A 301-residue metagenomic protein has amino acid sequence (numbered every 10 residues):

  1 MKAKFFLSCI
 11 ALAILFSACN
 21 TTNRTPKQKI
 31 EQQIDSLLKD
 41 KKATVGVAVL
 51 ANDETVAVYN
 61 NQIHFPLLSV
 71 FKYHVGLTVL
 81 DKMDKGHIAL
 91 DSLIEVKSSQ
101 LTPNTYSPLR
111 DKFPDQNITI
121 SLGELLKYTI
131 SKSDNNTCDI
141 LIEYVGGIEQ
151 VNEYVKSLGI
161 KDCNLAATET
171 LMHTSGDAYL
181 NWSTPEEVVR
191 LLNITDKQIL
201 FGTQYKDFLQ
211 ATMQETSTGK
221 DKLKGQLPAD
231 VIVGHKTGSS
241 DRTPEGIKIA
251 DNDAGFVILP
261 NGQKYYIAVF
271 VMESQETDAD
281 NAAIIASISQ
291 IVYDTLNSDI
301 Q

Functional and structural regions predicted by a protein language model:
M1-F5: Positively charged n-region of N-terminal signal peptides that target proteins for export
L15-A18: C-terminal motif of bacterial Sec signal peptides marking the signal peptidase cleavage site
N20-D35, K39-K41, V56, E143-Y144 (+4 more regions): Structured C-terminal helix/loop/strand segments within mature extracytoplasmic catalytic/sensor domains
K42-F65: Short, conserved catalytic-motif segment at the N-terminal edge
P66-V96, T129, I267: Active-site SXXK
L90-S107, V145-G146, T212: Acidic helix-start/capping segments at beta-turn-to-alpha-helix junctions
L101-D139: Conserved catalytic neighborhood of penicillin-recognizing serine enzymes
I118, D139-L200: Mid-domain, small-residue-enriched loop/turn segments at the edges of structured enzyme/sensor domains
